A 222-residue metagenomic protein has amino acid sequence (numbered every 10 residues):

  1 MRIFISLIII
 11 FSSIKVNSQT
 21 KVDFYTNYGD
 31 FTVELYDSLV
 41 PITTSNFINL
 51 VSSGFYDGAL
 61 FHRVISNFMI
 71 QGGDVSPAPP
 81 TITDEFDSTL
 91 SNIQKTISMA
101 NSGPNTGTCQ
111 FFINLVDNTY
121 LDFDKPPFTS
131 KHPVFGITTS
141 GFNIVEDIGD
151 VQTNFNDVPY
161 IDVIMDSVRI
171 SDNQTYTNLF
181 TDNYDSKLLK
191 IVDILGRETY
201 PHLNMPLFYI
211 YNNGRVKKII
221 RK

Functional and structural regions predicted by a protein language model:
M1-T20: Bacterial Sec-dependent N-terminal signal peptides
V16-Q174: Cyclophilin-like peptidyl-prolyl cis-trans isomerases
T20, S186-L188, M205: Short loop/turn microsegments at loop-to-beta-strand junctions
N27, I194, N212: Short, ordered coil/turn segments that flank beta-strands lining enzyme active or ligand-binding pockets
N173-T199: Residue-level detector of functionally pivotal "anchor" positions at catalytic/ligand-binding pockets or at interdomain
F208-K222: C-terminal tail/sorting-segment detector
